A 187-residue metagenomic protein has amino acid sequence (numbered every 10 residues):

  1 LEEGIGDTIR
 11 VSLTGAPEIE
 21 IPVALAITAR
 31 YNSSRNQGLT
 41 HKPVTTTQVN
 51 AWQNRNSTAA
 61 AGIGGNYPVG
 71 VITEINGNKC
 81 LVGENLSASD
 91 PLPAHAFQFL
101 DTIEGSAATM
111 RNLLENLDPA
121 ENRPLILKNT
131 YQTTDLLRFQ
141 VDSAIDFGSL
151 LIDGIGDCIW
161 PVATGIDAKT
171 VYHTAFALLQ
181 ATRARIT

Functional and structural regions predicted by a protein language model:
L1-N56, D90-T187: Catalytic alpha/beta core domains of metabolic enzymes, predominantly
T45-I75: N-terminal basic/disordered segments at the start of proteins
V71-L92: A short, well-structured beta->alpha microelement
